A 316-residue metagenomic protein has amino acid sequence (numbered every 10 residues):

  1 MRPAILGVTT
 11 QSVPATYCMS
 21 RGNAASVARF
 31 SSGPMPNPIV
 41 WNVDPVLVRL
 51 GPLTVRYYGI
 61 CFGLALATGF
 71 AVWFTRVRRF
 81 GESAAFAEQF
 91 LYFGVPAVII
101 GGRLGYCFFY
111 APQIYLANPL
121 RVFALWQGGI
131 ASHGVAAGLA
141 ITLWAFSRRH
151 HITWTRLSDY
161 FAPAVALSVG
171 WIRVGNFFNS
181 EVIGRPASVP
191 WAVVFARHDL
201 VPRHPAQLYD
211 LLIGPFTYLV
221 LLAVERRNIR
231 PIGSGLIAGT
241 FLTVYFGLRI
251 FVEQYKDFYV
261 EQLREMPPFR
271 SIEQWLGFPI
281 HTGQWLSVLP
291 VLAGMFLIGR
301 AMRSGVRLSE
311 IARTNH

Functional and structural regions predicted by a protein language model:
R2-P3, S12, T16-R29: Low-acidity, Ser/Thr- and Arg-rich intrinsically disordered low-complexity segments
P3-A4, G22, P38, A301: Absolute N-terminal positional cue centered near the fourth residue
R29-H316: Hydrophobic, membrane-interfacing alpha helices
